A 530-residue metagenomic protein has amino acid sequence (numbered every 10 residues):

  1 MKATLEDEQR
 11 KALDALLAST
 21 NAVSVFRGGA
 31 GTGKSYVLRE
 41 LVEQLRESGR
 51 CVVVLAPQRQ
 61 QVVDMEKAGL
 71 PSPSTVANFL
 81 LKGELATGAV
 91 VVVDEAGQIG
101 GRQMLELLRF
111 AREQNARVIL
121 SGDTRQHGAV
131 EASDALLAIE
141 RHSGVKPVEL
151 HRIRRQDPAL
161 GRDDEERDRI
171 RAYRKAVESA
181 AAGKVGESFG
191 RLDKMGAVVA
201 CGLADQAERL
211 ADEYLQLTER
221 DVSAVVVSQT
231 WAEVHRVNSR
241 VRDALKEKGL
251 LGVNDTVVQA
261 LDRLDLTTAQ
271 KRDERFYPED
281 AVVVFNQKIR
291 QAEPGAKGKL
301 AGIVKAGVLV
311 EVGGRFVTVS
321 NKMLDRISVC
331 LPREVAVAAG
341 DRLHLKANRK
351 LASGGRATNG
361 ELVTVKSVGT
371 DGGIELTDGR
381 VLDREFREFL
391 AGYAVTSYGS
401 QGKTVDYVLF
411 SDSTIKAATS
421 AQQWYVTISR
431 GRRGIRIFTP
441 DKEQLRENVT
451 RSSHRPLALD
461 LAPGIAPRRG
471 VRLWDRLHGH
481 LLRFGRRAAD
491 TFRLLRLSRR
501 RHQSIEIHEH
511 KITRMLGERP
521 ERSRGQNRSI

Functional and structural regions predicted by a protein language model:
M1, R10-S24, T32, E113 (+6 more regions): Conserved helicase motor core of P-loop NTPases
A22, C51, T87-V90, Q114-I119 (+1 more regions): Loop/turn-to-beta-strand initiation segments
G29, P57, Q229: P-loop (Walker A) phosphate-binding loop of NTP-binding proteins
V37, L41: Hydrophobic positions on the alpha1 helix immediately C-terminal to the Walker A/P-loop
C51-V91, V395: Inter-Walker segment of RecA-like/P-loop motor cores
K82-A86, D123, A394-D406, V426-G431: SF2 helicase motor core recognition
D94-E95, G122: Walker B catalytic acidic pair
K403-S413, R436: A short beta-strand element within the Helicase C-terminal
